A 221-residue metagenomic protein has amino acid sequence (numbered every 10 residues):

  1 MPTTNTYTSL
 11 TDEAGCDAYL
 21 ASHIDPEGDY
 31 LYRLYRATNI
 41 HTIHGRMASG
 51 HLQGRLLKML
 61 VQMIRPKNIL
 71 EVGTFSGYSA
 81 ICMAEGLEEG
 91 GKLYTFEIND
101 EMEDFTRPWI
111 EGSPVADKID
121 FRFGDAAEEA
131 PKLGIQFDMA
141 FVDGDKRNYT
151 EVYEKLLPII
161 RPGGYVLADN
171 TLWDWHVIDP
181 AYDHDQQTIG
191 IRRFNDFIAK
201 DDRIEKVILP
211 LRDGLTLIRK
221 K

Functional and structural regions predicted by a protein language model:
M1-M139, K146-L167, T171-K221: A short alpha-helical cap/connector motif
